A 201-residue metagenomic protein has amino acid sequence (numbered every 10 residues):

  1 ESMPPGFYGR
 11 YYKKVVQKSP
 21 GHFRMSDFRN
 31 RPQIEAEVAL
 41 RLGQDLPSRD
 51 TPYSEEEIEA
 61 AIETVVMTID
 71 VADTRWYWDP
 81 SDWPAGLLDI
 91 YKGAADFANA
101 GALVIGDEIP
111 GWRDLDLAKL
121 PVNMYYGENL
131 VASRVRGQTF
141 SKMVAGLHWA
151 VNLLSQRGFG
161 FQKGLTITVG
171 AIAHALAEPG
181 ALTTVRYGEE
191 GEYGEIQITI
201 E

Functional and structural regions predicted by a protein language model:
E1-S141, L176-E178, L182, E192-E201: Catalytic-core "active-site belt" of small-molecule-metabolizing enzymes, emphasizing His/Asp/Glu-rich regions
G146-E178: A conserved acidic, glycine/proline-rich C-terminal tail/linker
T183-Y187: Short, aromatic- and glycine-rich surface loops/edge beta-strands on solvent-exposed regions
